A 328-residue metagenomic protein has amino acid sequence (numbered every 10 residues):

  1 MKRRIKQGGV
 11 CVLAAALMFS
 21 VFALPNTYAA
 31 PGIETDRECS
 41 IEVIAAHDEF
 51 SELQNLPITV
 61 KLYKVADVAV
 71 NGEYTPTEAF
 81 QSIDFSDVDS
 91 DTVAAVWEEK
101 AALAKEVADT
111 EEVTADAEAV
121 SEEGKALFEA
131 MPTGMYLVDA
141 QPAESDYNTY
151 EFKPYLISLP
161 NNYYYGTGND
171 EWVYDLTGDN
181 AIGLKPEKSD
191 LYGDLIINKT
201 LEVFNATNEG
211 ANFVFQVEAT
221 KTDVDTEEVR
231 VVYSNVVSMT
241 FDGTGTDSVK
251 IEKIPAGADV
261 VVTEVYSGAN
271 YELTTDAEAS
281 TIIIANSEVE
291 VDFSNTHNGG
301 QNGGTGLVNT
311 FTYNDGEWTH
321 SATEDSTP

Functional and structural regions predicted by a protein language model:
M1-P328: Solvent-exposed loop/turn and edge beta-strand elements of beta-rich ligand-binding domains
